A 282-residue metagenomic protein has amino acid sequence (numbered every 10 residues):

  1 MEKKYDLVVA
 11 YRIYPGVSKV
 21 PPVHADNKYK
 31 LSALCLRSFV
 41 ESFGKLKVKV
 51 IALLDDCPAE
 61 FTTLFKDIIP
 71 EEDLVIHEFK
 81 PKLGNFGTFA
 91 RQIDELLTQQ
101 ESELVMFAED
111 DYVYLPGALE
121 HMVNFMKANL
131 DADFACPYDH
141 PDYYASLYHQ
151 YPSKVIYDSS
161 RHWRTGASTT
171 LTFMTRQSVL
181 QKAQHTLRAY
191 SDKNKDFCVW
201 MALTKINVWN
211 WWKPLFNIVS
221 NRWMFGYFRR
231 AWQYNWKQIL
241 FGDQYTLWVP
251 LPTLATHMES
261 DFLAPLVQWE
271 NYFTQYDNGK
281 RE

Functional and structural regions predicted by a protein language model:
M1-S38: N-proximal low-complexity "stem/linker" segments adjacent to membrane-targeting elements
E2, K182-E282: C-terminal catalytic/acceptor-binding lobe
L7, S42-I51, L74, E103: Short loop->beta transition adjacent to catalytic acidic/histidine clusters or analogous donor-positioning motifs
L7-S18, D55-D56, P137-H140, L251-T253: Short loop/turn segments at strand-loop or loop-helix junctions that form parts of catalytic or ligand-binding pockets
H24-C35, P81-F89, Y114, S191-V199: Phosphate/oxyanion-binding active-site loops and adjacent basic polyanion-contact surfaces
D56-S102: Active-site-proximal specificity loops/subdomain of glycosyltransferases
S102-V113: Short beta-strand-to-loop acidic/aromatic patch adjacent to the donor-nucleotide binding site
V113-R188: Conserved catalytic core of nucleotide-sugar-dependent glycosyltransferases
